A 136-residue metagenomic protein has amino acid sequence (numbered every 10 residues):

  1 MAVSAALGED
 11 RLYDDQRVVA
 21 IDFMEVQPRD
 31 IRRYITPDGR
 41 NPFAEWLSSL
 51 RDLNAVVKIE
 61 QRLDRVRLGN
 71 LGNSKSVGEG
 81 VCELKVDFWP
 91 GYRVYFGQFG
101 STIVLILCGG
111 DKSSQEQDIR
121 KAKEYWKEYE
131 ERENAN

Functional and structural regions predicted by a protein language model:
M1-P90, G100-V104, D111-N136: Basic, Lys/Arg-enriched alpha-helical interface segments
R93-G97: Short beta-strand motif preference
